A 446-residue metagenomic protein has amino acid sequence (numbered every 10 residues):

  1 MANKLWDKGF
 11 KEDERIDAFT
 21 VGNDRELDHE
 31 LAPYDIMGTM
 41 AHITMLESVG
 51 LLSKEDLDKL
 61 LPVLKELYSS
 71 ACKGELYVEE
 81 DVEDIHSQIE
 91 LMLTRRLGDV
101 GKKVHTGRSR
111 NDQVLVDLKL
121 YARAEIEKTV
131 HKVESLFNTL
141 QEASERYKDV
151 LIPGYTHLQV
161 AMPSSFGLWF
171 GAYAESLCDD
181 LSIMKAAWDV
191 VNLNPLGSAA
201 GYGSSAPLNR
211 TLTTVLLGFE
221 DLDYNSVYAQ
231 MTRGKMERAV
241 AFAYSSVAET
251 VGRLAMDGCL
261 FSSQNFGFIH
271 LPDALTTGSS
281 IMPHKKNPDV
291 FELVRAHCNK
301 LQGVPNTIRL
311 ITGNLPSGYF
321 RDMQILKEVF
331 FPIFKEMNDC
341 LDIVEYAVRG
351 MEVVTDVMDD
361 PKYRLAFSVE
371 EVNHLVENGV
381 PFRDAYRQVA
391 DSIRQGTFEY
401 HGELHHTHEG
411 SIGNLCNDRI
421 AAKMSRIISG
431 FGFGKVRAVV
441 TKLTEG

Functional and structural regions predicted by a protein language model:
M1-G203, L208-T214, D221, T277-S279 (+3 more regions): A helix-coil-helix interface module used to build multimeric assemblies and to scaffold catalytic/cofactor sites
M1-G38, D99-V100, G267, M282-G446: Glycine-rich cofactor/substrate-binding loops
H42, V63-S70, M92, R96 (+12 more regions): Generic, well-ordered alpha-helical scaffold segments in large soluble proteins
L60-L61, D273-L275, V389-G396: A general structural motif at alpha-helix termini
H105, R110-Q113, H157-S164, L168 (+9 more regions): Alpha-helix capping and helix-loop boundary segments enriched in small/acidic/polar residues
K119, R123-V130, E134, Q141 (+10 more regions): Short amphipathic alpha-helical segments with heptad-repeat character
R146, I183-A186, V190, F219-S226 (+6 more regions): Conserved helix-loop functional segments at active or binding sites
L217-P305: Acidic, glycine-rich loop-and-beta core segments that form the ion-binding/anion-interacting portion of active sites
